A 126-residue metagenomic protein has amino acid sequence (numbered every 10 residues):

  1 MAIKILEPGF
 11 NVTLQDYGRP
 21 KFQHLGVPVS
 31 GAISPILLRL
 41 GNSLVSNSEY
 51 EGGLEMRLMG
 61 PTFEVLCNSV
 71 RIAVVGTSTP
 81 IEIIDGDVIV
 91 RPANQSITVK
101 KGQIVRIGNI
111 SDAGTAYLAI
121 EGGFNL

Functional and structural regions predicted by a protein language model:
M1-L126: Conserved "landmark" site that anchors the functional core of diverse proteins
